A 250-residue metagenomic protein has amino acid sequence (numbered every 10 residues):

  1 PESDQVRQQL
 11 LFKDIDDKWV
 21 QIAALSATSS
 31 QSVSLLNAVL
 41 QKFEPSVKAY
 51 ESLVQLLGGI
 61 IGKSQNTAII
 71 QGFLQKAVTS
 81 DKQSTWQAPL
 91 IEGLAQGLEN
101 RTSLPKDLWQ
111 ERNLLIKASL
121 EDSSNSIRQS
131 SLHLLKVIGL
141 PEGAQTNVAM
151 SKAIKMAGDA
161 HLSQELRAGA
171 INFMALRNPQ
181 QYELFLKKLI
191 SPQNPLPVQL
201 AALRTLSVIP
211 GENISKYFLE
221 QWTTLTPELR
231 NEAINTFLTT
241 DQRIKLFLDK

Functional and structural regions predicted by a protein language model:
P1-K250: Long, ordered, helix-rich scaffold segments
